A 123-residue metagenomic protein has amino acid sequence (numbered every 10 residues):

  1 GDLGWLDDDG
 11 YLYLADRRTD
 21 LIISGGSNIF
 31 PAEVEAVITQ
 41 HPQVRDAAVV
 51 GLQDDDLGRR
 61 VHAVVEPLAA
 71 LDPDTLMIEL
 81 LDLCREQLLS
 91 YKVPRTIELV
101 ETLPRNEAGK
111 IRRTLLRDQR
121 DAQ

Functional and structural regions predicted by a protein language model:
L3-Y91, T102, I111-D118: AMP-binding/adenylate-forming catalytic core of the ANL superfamily
I97-A108: Short proline/glycine- and acidic-rich turn/helix-capping motifs at secondary-structure junctions
R120-Q123: A short, polar/charged loop-to-alpha-helix boundary motif
